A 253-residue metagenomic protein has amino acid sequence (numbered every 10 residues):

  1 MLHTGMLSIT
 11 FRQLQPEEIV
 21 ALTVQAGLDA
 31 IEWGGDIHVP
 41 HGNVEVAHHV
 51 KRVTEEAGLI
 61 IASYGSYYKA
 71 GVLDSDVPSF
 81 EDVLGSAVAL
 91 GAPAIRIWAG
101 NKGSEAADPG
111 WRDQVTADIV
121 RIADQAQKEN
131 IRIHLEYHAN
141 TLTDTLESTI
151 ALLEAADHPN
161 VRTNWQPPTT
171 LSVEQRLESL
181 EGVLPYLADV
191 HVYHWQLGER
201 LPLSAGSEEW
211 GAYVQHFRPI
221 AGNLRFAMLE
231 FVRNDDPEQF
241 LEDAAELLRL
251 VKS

Functional and structural regions predicted by a protein language model:
M1-A94, H158, P185, L197 (+2 more regions): N-terminal pre-domain/capping segments
M6, T23, I31, T54 (+7 more regions): Conserved, mostly hydrophobic/aromatic
F11, M228-Q239: A short, acidic, flexible beta-alpha connecting loop/helix-capping segment that sits on the rim of active
A30-W33, Y64, A94, R121-G211: Acidic/histidine-rich catalytic cores of soluble enzymes
V39, K69-L73, N101-D108, S172-E174 (+1 more regions): A short acidic, helix-capping loop that chelates divalent metal ions and anchors anionic groups
H41-H49, D74-D82, A106-A117, N140-D144 (+3 more regions): Alpha-helix N-cap and loop-to-helix initiation/capping positions
H48-Y64, T116-A126, A155-A156, Y213-Q215: Alpha-helix-loop-beta-strand connector modules within alpha/beta enzyme cores
A92-A107, E129, H134-H138, M228: Active-site groove signature of glycoside hydrolases
